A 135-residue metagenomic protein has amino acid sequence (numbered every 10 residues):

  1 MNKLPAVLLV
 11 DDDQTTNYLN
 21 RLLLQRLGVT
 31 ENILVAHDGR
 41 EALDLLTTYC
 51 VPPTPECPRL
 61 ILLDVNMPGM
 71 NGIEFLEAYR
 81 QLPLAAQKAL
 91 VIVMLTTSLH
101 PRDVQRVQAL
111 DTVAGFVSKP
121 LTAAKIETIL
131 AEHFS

Functional and structural regions predicted by a protein language model:
K3-L4, V29, E56-L60, A85-V91: His-Asp phosphorelay/catalytic-motif detector in bacterial-type signaling
P5-T15, N20-L24: Conserved acidic segment of CheY-like receiver
V35-T48, G72: Helix N-cap/capping motif at the beta->alpha junctions
D44, I73-A86: Short amphipathic alpha-helix used as the core "switch/output" element in two-component signaling
L63-D64: Active-site residues of response regulator receiver
M67: Receiver (REC) domain active-site loop signature in two-component systems and cognate sites in sensor histidine kinases
E74, Q87-V93, L99-F116, T128: Alpha4 helix (beta4-alpha4-beta5 surface) of REC/receiver domains from two-component response regulators
L121-L130: C-terminal output helix
